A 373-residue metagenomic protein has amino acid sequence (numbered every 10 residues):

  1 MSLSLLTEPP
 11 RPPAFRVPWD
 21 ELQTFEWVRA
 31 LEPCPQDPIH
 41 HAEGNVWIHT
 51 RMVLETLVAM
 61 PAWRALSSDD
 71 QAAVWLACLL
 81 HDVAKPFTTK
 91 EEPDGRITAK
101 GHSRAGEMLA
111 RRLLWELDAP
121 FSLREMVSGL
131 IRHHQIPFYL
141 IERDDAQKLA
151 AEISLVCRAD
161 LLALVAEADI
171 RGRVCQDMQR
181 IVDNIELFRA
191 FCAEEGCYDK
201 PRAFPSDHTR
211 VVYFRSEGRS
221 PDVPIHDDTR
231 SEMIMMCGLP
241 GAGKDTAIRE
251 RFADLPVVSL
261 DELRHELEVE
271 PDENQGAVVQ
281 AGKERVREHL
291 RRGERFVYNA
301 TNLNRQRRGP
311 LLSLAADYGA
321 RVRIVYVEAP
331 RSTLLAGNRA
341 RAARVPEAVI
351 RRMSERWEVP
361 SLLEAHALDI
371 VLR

Functional and structural regions predicted by a protein language model:
M1-E92: Acidic/His-rich, divalent-metal-binding segments that scaffold phosphate/diphosphate chemistry
V58-N184: Divalent metal-dependent catalytic cores for phosphoryl transfer on phosphate-bearing substrates
A193-D228: N-terminal pre-Walker A segment at the start of P-loop NTPase domains
P224, D228-I234, R292-E294: Pre-Walker A (Motif I) flank of P-loop NTPase domains
E232-F252: Glycine-rich phosphate-binding P-loop
I234, D254, R331-R373: Conserved GTP-binding G-domain of TRAFAC-class P-loop NTPases and closely related GTPase folds
D245-F296, R331-L335: Conserved substrate/cofactor phosphate-moiety recognition/catalytic segment in nucleotide-dependent phosphotransferases
Y318-G337: Conserved phosphate-donor/acceptor-positioning beta-strand/loop module used by diverse small-molecule
